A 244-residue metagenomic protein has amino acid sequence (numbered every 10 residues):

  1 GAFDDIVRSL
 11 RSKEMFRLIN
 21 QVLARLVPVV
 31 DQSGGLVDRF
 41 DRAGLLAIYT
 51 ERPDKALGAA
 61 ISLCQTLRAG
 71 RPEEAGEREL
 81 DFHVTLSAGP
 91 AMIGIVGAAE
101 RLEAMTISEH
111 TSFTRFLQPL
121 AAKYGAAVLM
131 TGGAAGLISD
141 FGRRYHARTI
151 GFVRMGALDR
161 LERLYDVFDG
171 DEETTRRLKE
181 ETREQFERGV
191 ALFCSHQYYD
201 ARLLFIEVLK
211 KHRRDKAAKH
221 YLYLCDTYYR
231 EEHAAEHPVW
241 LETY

Functional and structural regions predicted by a protein language model:
G1-D5, G44-A47: Active-site-flanking beta-strand signature of metal-NTP-handling nucleotidyl enzymes and homologous cyclase-like
F3-I6, V96-A104, T174-T175: Short hinge/gating elements
D4-V27, D31, D38-R39: Conserved long alpha-helical elements within nucleotide-processing catalytic cores of c-di-GMP signaling and class III
L18-S33, S62-G70, K211-R213: Generic non-transmembrane alpha-helical segments
V29-K55, A69-E109, G133, L158-D159 (+1 more regions): Catalytic core of nucleotidyl cyclases, primarily class III adenylyl/guanylyl cyclases
G70-R71, E109-G132: Catalytic/regulatory signature loops of cyclic-dinucleotide turnover enzymes and related class III nucleotidyl cyclases
A91, A122-D200, I206-E207, H212-L224 (+1 more regions): Cytosolic regulatory/linker segments at or just downstream of nucleotide-handling modules in signal-transduction
P238-Y244: Flexible, glycine-rich loop/tail regions that form catalytic "lids" or insertion modules at the edges of active sites
